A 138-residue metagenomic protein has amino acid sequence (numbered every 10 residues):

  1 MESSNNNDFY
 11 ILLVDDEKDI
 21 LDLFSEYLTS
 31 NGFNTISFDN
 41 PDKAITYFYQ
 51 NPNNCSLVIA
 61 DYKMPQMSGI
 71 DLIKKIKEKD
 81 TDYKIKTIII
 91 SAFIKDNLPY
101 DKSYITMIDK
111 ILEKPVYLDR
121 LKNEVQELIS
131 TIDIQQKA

Functional and structural regions predicted by a protein language model:
M1-L12, Y117-A138: Non-catalytic signal-transmission and effector/linker regions of two-component phosphorelay proteins
D22-S30: Charged docking surfaces used in two-component/phosphorelay signaling
S37-L57: Acidic, metal-coordinating helix/loop segments flanking the phosphotransfer/catalytic sites of two-component signaling
D39-N40, S68-K74: Acidic catalytic/metal-coordinating carboxylates
D61: Active-site residues of response regulator receiver
M64: Receiver (REC) domain active-site loop signature in two-component systems and cognate sites in sensor histidine kinases
D71, F93-I111, D119, N123: Alpha4 helix (beta4-alpha4-beta5 surface) of REC/receiver domains from two-component response regulators
I88-S91: Hydrophobic/aromatic residues positioned on beta-strands within the core alpha/beta folds
